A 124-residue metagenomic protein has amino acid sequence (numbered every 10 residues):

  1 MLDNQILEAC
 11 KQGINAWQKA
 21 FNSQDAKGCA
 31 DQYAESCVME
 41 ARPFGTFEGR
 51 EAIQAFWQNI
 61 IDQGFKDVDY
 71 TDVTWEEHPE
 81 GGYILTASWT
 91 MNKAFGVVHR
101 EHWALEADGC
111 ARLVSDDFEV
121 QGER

Functional and structural regions predicted by a protein language model:
M1-Q12, A16-G28, V38-R124: A beta-strand edge to alpha-helix "cap/lid" segment located at domain peripheries
